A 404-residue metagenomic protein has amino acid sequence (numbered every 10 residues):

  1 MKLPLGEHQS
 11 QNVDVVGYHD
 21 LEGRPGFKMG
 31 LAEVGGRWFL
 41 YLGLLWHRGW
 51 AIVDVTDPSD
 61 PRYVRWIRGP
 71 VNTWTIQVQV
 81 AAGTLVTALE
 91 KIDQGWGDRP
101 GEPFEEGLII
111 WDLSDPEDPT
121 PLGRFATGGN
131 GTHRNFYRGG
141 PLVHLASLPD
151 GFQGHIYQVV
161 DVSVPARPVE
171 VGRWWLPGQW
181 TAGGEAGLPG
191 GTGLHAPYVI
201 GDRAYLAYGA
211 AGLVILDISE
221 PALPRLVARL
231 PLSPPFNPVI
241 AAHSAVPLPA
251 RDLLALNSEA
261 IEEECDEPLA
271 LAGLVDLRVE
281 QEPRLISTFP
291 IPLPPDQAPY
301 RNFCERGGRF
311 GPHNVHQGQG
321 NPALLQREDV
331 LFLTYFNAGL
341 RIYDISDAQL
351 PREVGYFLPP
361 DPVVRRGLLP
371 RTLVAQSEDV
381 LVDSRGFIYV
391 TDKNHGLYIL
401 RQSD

Functional and structural regions predicted by a protein language model:
M1-D404: Feature marking well-ordered beta-strand scaffolds used for ligand recognition
